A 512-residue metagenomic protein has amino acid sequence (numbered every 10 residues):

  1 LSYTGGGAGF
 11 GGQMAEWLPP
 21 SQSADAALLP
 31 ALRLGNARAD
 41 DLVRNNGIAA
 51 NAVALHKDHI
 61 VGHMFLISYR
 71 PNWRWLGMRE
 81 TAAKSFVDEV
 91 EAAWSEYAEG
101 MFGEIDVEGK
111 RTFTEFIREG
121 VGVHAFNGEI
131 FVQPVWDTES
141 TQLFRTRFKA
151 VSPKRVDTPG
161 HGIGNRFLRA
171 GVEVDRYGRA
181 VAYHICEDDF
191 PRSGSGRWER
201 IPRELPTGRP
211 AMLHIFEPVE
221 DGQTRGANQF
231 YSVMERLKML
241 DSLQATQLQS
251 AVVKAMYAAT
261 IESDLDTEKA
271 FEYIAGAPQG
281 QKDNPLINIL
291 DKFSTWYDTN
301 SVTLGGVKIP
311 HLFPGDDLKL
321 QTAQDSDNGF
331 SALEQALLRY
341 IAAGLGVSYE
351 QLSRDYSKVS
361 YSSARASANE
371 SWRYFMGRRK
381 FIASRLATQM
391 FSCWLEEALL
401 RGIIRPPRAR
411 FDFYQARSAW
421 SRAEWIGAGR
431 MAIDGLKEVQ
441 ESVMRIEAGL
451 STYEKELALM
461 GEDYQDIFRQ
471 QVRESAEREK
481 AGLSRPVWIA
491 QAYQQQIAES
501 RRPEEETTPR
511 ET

Functional and structural regions predicted by a protein language model:
L1-E80, R510-T512: N-terminal-proximal low-complexity accessory segments that begin disordered and transition into the first
N46-G77, F116-A125, F230-S250, A259 (+1 more regions): Short, Φ-rich (hydrophobic/aromatic) sequence segments
L55-P218, R445: Structured, mid-chain assembly/scaffold modules that mediate subunit interfaces within large macromolecular complexes
D88, V107, V307-I433: Surface-exposed loop-to-helix/strand elements on domain peripheries
G103, V107, F126, I130 (+10 more regions): Intrinsically disordered or highly flexible coil/loop and linker segments, enriched in small and charged/polar residues
R111-I117, P134-V151, D266-Q279, T295 (+2 more regions): Charge-rich, acidic-biased intrinsically disordered regions
A211-S367, I497: Extended, charged amphipathic alpha-helical segments
D316-S326, N369, L436, Q440-T512: Activation/maturation switch segments at domain boundaries
